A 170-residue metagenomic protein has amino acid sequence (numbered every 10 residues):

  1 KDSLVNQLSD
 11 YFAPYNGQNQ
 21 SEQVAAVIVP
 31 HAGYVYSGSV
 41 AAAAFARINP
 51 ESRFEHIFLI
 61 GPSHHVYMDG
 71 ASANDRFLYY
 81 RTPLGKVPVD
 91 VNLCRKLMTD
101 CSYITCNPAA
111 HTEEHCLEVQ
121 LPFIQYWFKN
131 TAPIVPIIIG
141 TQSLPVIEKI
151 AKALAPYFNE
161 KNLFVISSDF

Functional and structural regions predicted by a protein language model:
K1-F170: Active-site histidine-anchored catalytic micro-motif
